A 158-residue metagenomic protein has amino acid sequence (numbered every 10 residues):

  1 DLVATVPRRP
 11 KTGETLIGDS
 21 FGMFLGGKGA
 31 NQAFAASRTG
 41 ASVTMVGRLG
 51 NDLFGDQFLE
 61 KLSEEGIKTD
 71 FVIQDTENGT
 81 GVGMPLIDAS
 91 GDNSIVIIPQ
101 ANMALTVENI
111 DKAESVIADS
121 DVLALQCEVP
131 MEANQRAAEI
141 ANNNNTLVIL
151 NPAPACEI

Functional and structural regions predicted by a protein language model:
D1, N31, D52-L53, G79 (+2 more regions): Short alpha-helical
D1-R48, L53-I67: Glycine-rich phosphate/adenosyl-contacting loop at the front of the ribokinase-like
T12, T76-E77: Active-site region of PLP-dependent enzymes
D19, T80-V82, D92-N93: Change "...and in nucleic-acid phosphodiester-cleaving endonucleases..." to "...and in nucleic-acid processing enzymes
T39, N78-G81: Short, basic and Ser/Thr-rich N-terminal targeting/leader segments
R48, E60-Q74, P85-I158: Ribokinase/PfkB-type carbohydrate-kinase core domain
